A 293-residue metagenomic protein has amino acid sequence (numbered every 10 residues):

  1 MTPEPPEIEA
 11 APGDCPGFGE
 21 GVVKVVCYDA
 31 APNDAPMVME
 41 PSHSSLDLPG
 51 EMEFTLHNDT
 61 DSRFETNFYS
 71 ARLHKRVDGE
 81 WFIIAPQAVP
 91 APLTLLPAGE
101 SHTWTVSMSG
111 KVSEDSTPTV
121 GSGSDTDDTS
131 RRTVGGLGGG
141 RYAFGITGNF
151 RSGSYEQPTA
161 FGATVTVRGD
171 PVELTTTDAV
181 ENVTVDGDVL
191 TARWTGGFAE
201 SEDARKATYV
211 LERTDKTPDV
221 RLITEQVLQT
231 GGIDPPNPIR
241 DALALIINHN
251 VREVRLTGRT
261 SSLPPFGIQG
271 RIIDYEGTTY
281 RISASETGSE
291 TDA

Functional and structural regions predicted by a protein language model:
T2-A293: Extracellular/lumenal glycan-associated context and N-glycosylation machinery
